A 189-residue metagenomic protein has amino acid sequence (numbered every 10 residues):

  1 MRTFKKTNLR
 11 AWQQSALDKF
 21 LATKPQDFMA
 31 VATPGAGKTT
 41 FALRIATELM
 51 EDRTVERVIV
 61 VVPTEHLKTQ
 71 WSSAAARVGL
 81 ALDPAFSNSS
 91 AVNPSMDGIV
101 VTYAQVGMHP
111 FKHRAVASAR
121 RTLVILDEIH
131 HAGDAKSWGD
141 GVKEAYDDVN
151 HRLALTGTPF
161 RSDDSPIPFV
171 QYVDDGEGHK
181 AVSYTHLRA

Functional and structural regions predicted by a protein language model:
M1-M29: Conserved pre-motif I regulatory segment
P25-R44: Walker A/P-loop
T33-P34, D148-S165: Conserved helicase ATPase motor motifs in RecA-like P-loop NTPase domains
E56-A74: Conserved Walker A/P-loop ATP-binding site and its immediately adjacent core in helicase/helicase-like ATPase domains
L80-S89: Conserved RecA-like helicase motor-core motifs
S90-D97, A104-A119: Conserved helix/coil segment N-terminal to the catalytic DExD/H
V116-H151: SF2 helicase catalytic motif II
T185-A189: Conserved small/polar residues in nucleotide/adenosyl-binding loops
